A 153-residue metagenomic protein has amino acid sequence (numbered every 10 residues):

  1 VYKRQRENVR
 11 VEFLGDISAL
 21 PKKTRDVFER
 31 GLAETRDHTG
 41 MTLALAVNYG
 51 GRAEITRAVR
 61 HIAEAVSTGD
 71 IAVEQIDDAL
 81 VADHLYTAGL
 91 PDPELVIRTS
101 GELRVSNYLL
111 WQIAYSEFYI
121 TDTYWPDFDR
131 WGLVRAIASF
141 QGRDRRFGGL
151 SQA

Functional and structural regions predicted by a protein language model:
K3-A153: Flexible, compositionally biased loop and terminal segments
